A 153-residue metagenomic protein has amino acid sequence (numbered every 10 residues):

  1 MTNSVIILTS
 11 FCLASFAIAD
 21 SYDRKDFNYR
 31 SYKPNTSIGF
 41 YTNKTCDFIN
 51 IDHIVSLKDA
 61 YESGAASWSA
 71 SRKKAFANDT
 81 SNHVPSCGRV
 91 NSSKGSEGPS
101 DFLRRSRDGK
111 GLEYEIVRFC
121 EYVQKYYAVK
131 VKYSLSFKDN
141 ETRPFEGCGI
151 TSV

Functional and structural regions predicted by a protein language model:
M1-S4, V153: A positional/structural detector of protein chain ends, strongest at the extreme C-terminus and weakly at the extreme
N3-A19: Cleavable N-terminal signal peptides of Sec/SRP-targeted secreted and luminal proteins
I18-G95: Betabetaalpha-Me/HNH-type nuclease active-site subdomain
S93-V153: C-terminal, well-folded lobe of enzymatic/effector domains
